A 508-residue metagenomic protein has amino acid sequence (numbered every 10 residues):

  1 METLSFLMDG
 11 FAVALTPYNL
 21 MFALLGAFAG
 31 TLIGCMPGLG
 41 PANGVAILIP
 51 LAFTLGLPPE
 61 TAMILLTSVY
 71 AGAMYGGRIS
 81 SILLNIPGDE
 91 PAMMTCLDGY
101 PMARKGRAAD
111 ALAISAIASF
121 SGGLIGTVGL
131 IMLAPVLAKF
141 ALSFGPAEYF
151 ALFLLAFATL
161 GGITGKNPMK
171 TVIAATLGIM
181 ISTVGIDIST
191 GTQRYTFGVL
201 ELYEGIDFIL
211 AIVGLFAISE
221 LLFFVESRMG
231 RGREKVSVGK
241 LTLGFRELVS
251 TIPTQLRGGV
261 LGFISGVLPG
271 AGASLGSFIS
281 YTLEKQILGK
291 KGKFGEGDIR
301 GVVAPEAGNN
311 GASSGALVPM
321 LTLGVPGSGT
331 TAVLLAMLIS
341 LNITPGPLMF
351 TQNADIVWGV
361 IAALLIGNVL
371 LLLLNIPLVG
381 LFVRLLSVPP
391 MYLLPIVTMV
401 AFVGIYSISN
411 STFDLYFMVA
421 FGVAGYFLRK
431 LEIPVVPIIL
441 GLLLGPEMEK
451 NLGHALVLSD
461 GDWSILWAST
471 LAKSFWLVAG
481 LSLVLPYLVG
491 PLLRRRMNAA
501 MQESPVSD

Functional and structural regions predicted by a protein language model:
M1-E60, P135, K139-L142, Q193-D298 (+5 more regions): Helix-loop-helix hairpins and the membrane-proximal interhelical loops of multi-pass alpha-helical transport proteins
A27-P41, G72-N85, L160-G165, V260-P269 (+3 more regions): Transmembrane alpha-helix interface/packing and boundary motifs in multi-pass membrane proteins, characterized by
I33-N43, I82-M93, I125-G129, S265-L275 (+4 more regions): Short helix-coil transition sites and intra-membrane helix breaks within transmembrane domains of multi-pass
P41-L51, L66, S81-P101, M132 (+6 more regions): Re-entrant/interfacial helical elements at transmembrane boundaries that shape and gate the permeation pathway
P59-I64, P101-A118, G289-V302, G329-A332 (+1 more regions): Membrane-interface alpha-helices at helix entry/exit sites of multi-pass transporters
Y70-I82, G88, D298-L323, G327 (+1 more regions): A structural-propensity feature for long, helix-poor, extended segments
A71-G76, I117-G129, L137, I181 (+3 more regions): Membrane-embedded alpha-helical segments of transport systems, primarily multispan ion/solute transporters
A113-G230, S340-R495: Membrane-embedded alpha-helical modules
